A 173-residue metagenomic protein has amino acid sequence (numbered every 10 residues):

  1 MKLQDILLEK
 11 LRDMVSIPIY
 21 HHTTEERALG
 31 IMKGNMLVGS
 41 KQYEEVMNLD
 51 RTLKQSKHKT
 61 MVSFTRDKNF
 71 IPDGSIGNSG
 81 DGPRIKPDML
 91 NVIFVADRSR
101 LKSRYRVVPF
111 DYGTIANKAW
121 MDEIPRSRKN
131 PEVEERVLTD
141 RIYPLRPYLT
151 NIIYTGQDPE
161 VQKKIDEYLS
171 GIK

Functional and structural regions predicted by a protein language model:
M1, E9, S170-K173: Short intrinsically disordered terminal tails
L3-V62: ADP-ribose/NAD+-binding catalytic cleft of ART/PARP-like enzymes
T23, R66, A96: A conserved hydrophobic position in a structured secondary element of the catalytic/binding core that shapes
E25-R27, N69-I71, S99-L101, P159: Short, solvent-exposed loop/turn segments at secondary-structure junctions
K41, S79-K173: Active-site and NAD+-binding cores of ADP-ribose-processing enzymes
R66-I85: Short active-site loop/helix that positions an aromatic residue
